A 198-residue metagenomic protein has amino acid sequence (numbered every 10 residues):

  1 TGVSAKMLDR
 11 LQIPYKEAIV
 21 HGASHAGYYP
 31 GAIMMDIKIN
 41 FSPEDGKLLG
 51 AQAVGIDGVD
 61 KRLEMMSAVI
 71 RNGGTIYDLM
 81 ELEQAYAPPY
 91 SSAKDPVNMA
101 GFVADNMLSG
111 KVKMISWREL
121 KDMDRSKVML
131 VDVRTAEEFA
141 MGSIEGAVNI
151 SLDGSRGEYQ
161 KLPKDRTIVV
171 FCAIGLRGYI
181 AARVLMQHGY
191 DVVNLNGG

Functional and structural regions predicted by a protein language model:
T1-K6: Active-site lid/adjacent beta-loop-alpha segment flanking the redox-cofactor pocket in flavoenzymes
R10-G110: Flexible, glycine-rich terminal cap/loop adjacent to redox cofactors in electron-transfer oxidoreductases
A18-I19, L130-V133: Short, conserved beta-strand edge motifs with alternating hydrophobic and charged residues
Y77-P88, S92-M129, A136-V169, A173-G198: Rhodanese-like catalytic fold shared by cysteine-dependent sulfurtransferases and DSP/PTP-type phosphatases
